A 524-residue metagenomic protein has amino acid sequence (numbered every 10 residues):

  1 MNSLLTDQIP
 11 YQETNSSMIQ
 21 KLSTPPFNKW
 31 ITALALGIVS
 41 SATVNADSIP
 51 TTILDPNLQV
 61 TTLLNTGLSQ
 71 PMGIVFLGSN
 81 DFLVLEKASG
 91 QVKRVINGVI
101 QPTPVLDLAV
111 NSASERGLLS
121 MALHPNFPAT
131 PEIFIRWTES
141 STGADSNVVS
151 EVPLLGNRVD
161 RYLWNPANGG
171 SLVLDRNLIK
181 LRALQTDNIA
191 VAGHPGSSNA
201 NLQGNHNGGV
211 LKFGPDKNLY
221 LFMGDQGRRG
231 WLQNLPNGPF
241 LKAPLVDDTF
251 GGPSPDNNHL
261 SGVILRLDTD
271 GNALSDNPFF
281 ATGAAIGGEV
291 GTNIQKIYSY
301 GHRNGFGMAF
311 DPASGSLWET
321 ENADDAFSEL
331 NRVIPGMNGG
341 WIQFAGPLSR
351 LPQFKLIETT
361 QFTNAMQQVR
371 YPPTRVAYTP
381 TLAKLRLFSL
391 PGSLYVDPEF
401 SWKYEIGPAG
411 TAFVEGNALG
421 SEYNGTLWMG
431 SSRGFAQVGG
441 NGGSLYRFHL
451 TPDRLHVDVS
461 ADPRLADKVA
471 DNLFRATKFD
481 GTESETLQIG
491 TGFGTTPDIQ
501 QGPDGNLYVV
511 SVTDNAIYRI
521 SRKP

Functional and structural regions predicted by a protein language model:
L4-L5, L22: Leucine-biased recognition of intrinsically disordered, low-complexity hydrophobic segments
Y11-I31: Bacterial N-terminal signal peptides that target proteins for export
I31-S41: Bacterial N-terminal signal peptides
A42-A46: Sec/Tat signal peptide C-region and signal peptidase I cleavage site
D47-W231, L235, G307-F310, G315-A323 (+3 more regions): Acidic, Gly/Ser/Thr-rich repeat motifs that build Ca2+-stabilized beta-propeller blades
S48-I53, R116-L118, P128, S140-S141 (+4 more regions): Beta-propeller domain segments
L487-G492: Short, Gly/Ser/Thr-enriched beta-strand-loop segments that form substrate-interacting elements of hydrolase/peptidase
